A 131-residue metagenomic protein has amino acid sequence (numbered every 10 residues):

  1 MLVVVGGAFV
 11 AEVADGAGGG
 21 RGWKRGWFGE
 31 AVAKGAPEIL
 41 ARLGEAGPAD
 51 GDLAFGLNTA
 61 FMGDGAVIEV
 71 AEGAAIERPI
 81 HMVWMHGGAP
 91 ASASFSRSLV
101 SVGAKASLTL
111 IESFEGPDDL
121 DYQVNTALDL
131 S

Functional and structural regions predicted by a protein language model:
M1-S131: Glycine-rich and polybasic anion-binding loops at the starts of cofactor/ligand-binding domains
